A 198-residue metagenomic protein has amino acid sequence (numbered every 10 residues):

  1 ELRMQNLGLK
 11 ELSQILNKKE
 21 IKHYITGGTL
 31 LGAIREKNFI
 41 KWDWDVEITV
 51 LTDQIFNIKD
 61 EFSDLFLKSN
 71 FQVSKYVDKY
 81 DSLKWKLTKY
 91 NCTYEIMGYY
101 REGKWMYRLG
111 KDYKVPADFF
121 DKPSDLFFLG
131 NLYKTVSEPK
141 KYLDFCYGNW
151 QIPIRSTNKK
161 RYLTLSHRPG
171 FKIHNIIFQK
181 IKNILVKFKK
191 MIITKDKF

Functional and structural regions predicted by a protein language model:
E1-T26: Helical scaffold of the NTase/Pol beta-like nucleotidyltransferase catalytic core
Q5-G8, T49-Y80: Metal-dependent nucleotidyltransferase catalytic core
N6, T93, M97-F198: Catalytic cores of NTP-dependent nucleotidyl/adenyl transfer enzymes across multiple folds
I25-A33: Short, solvent-exposed turn/loop segments enriched in Gly/Ser/Thr/Pro and often Arg
A33-R35, D78-L83: Alpha-helical scaffolding within the catalytic cores of extracellular/periplasmic polymer-degrading hydrolases
K37-N57, G130: Catalytic metal-binding acidic patch
W85-N91: Active-site beta-strand termini and strand-to-loop segments that position acidic
